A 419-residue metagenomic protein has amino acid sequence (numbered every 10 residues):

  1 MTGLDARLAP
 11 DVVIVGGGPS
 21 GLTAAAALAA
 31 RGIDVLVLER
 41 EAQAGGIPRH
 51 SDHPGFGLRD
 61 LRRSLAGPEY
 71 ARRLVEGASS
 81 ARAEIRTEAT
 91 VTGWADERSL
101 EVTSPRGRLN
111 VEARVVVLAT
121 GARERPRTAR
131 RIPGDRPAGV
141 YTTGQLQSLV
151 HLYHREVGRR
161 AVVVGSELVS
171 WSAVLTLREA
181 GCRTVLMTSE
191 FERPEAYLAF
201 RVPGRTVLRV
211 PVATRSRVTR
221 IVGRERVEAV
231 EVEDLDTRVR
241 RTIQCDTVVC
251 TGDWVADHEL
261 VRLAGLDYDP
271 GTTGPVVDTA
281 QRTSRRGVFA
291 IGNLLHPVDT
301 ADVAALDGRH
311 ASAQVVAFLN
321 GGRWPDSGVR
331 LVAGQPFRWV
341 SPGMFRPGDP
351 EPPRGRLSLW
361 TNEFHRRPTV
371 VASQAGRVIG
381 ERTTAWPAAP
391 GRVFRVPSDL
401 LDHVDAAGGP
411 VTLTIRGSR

Functional and structural regions predicted by a protein language model:
T2-V15, R72-R160, V232-R238, V249 (+2 more regions): FAD-binding core/adjacent interface of flavoenzyme oxidoreductases
L4, P10-R73, G158-R201, P270-G271 (+1 more regions): Beta1-alpha1 glycine-rich phosphate/pyrophosphate-binding loop at the start of Rossmann-like nucleotide-binding domains
A78-A95, L100-V102, R178-R262, Y268 (+1 more regions): A Rossmann-like FAD-binding core segment of flavoenzymes
R108-R226, G287-A290, L294-D307: Predominantly flavin-linked oxidoreductase catalytic cores and closely associated redox partners
V140-V150, T247-V298: FAD-site-proximal beta/loop scaffold in flavoenzymes
I291-P336, V340: A conserved FAD-binding loop/helix module that cradles the flavin
R323-H365: Surface beta-strand/loop "capping" patches
L357, V370-A372, D399-R419: Short, aromatic- and glycine-rich surface loops/edge beta-strands on solvent-exposed regions
